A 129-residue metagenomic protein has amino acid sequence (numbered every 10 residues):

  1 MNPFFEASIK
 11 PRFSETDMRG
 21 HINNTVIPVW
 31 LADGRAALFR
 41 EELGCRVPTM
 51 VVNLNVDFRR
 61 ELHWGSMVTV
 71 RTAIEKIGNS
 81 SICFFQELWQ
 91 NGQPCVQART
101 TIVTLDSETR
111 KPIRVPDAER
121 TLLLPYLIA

Functional and structural regions predicted by a protein language model:
M1-N53, S107-A129: Hot-dog-fold acyl-thioester-processing enzymes
A37-I82, C95-V96, V103: Hydrophobic beta-strand-centered segment that forms part of the acyl-chain substrate-binding groove
E87-W89: Core beta-strand residues in small-molecule sensory/regulatory alpha/beta domains
V96-A98, R114: A structural microfeature
